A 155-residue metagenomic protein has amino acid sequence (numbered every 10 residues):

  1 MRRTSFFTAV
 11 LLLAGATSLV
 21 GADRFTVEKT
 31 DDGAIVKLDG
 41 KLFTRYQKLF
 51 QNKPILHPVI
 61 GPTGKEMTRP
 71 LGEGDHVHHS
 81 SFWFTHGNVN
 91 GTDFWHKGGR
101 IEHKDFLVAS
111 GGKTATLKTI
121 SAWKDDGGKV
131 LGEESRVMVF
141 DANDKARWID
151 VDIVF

Functional and structural regions predicted by a protein language model:
M1, Y46, F50, P54-L56 (+3 more regions): Aromatic-residue detector
M1-R2, D23, S135: Short, intrinsically disordered low-complexity segments
M1-V10: Bacterial N-terminal signal peptides that target proteins for export
V10-V20: Hydrophobic h-region of N-terminal signal peptides that target proteins for export in Gram-negative bacteria
L19-V20, T26, K41-F43, A122-K124 (+1 more regions): Short secondary-structure boundary micro-motifs
A22-V77, N143: Beta-strand-rich N-terminal accessory domains
H76-A146: Extended, loop-rich substrate-binding clefts of extracytoplasmic carbohydrate-active enzymes
D150-F155: Short beta-strand elements of extracellular/lumenal beta-sandwich folds
